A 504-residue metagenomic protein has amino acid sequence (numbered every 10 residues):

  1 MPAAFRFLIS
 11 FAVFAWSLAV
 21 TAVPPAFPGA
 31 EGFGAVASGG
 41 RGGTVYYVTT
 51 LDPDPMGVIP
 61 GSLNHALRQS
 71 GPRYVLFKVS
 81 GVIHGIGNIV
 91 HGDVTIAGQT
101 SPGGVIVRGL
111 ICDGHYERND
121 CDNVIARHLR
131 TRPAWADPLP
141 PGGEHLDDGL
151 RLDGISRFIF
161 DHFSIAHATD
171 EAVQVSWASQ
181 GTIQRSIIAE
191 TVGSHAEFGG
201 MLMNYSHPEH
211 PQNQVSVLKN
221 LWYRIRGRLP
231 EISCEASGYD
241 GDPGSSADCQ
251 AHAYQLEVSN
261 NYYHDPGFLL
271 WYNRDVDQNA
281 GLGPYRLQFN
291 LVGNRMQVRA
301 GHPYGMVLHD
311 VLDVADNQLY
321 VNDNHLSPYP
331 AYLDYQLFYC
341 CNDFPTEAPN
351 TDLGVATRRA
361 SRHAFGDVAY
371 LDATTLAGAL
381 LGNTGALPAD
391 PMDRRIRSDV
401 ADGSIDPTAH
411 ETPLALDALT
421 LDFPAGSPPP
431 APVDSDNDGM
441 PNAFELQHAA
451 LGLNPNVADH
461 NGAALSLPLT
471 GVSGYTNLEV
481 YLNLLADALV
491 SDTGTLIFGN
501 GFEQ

Functional and structural regions predicted by a protein language model:
P25-V75: Acidic Gly/Asp/Thr-rich repetitive segments characteristic of extracellular carbohydrate-active and adhesion proteins
A37, G61-R68, I83-H91, R108-Y116 (+3 more regions): Short, T/G/N/S-enriched strand-turn elements that build extracellular solenoid repeat scaffolds
V75, I96-G98, V124-A126, F158-D161 (+5 more regions): All-beta strand scaffolds that present successive hydrophobic residues in beta-strands
V82-H210: Right-handed parallel beta-helix
G103, P133, H167, E190 (+6 more regions): Residues in short coils/turns that link rungs of repeat/solenoid architectures in beta-rich domains
G114, G149, A172, F198-L202 (+5 more regions): Structural detector of coil-to-beta-strand junctions
E231-A236, A251-D417: Extracellular beta-rich repeat passengers
L416-E503: Extracellular calcium-associated, cysteine-rich motifs in secreted modular proteins
